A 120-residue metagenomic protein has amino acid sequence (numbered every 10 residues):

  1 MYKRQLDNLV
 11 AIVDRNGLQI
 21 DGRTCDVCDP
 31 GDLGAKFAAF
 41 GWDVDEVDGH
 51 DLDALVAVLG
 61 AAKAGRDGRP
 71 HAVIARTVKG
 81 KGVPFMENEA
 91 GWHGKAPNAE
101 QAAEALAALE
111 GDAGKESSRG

Functional and structural regions predicted by a protein language model:
K3-G120: Glycine-rich ThDP/TPP pyrophosphate-binding loop and its adjacent helix/strand module within ThDP-dependent enzymes
